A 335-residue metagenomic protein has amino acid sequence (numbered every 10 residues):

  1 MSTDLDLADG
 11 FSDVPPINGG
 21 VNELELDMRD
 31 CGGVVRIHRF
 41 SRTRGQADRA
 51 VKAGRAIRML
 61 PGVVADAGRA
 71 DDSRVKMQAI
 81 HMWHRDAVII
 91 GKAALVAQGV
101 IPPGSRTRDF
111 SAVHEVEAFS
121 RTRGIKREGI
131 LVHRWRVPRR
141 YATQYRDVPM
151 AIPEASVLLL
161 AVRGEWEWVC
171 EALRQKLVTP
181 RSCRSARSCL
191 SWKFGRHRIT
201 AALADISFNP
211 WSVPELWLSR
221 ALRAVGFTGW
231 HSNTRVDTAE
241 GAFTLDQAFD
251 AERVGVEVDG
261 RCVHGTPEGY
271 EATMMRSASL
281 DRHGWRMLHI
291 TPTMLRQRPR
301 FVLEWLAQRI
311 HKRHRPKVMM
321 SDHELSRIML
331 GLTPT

Functional and structural regions predicted by a protein language model:
M1-F194, H311-T335: Short gly/ser-rich loop at a beta-strand->alpha-helix junction or flexible surface loop bordering the NTP-binding
L7-N18, R42, L173-T335: Surface segments flanking catalytic/ligand-binding clefts of nucleic-acid enzymes
